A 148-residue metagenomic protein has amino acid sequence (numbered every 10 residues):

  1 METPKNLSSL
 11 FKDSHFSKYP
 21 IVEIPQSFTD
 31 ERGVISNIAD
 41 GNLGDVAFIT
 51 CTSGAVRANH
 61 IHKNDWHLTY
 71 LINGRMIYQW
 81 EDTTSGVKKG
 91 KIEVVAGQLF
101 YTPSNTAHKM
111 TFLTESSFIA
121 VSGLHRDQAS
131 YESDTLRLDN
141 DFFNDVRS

Functional and structural regions predicted by a protein language model:
M1-D45: A short, N-terminal "cap"/entry segment at the start of jelly-roll beta-barrel domains of the cupin/DSBH fold
E2-P4, G86, T111-S148: Double-stranded beta-helix
F28, A47-D65: Conserved short histidine dyad/triad with adjacent acidic residue
I35, N59, Y78-Q79, T102 (+2 more regions): Short beta-strand His + acidic residue motifs that chelate non-heme Fe in jelly-roll/DSBH and cupin folds
C51-G54, A96-G97, P103-N105, E115: Tight coil/turn sites that cap or link beta-strands
H60, W66-L71, I92, F100 (+1 more regions): His/acidic/aromatic-lined binding-pocket segments of jelly-roll/cupin-type domains and related regulatory beta-sandwich
N64-D82: Glycine- and acidic-residue-biased ligand/ion/polar-headgroup-sensing regions
T83-S104: Short acidic-glycine-tyrosine-enriched beta hairpin
